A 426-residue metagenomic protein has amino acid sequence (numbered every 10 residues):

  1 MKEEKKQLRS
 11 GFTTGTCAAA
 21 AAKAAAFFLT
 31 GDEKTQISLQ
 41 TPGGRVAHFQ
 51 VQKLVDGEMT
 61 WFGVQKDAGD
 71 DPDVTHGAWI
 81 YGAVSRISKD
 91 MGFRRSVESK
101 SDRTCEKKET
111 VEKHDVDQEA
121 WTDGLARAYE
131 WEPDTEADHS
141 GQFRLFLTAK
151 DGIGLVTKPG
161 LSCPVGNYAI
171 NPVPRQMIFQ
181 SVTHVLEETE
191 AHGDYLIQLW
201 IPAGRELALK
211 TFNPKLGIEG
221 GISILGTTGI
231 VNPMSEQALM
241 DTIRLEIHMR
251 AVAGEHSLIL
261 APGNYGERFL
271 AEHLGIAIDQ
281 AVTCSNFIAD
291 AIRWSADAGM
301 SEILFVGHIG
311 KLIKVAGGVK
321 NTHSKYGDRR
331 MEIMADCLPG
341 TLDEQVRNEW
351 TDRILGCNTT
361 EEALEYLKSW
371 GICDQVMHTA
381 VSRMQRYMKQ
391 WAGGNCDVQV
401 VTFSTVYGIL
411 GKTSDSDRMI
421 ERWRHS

Functional and structural regions predicted by a protein language model:
M1-M91, W121-K210, P214: Generic N-terminal targeting/processing segments that precede catalytic cores or assembly contacts
R9, G15, I222, T227-E246 (+4 more regions): A structural signal for small-residue-enriched, beta-sheet-centric alpha/beta enzyme cores and oligomeric scaffold folds
S99, H114, W131-P133: Cationic, low-complexity basic patches in intrinsically disordered or flexible, solvent-exposed regions
H114-D115, D123: Acidic/polar hotspots within intrinsically disordered regions
C396-H425: Short, amphipathic C-terminal "tail helix"
